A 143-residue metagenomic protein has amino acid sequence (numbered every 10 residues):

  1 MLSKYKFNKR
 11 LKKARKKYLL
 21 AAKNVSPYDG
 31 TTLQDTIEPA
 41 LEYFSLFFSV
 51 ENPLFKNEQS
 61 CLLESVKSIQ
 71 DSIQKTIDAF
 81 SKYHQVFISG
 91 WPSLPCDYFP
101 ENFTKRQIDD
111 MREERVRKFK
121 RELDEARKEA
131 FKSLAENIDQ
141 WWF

Functional and structural regions predicted by a protein language model:
M1-Q140: Long, non-globular targeting/processing and low-complexity regions
